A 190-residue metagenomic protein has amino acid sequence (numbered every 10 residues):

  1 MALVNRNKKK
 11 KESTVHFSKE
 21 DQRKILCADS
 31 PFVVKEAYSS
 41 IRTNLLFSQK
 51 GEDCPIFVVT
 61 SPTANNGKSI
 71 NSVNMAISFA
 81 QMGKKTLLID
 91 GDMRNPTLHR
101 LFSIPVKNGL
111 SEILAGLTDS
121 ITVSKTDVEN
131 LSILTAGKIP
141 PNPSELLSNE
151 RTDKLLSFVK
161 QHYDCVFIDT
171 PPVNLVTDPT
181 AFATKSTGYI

Functional and structural regions predicted by a protein language model:
M1-I190: P-loop NTP-binding module
